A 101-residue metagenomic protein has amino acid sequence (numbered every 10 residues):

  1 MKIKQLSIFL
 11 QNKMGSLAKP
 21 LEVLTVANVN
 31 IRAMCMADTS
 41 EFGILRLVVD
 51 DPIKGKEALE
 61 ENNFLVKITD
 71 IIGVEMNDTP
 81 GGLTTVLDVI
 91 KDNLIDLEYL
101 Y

Functional and structural regions predicted by a protein language model:
M1-Y101: A conserved regulatory-domain signal marking ACT and ACT-like small-molecule sensing domains and adjacent regulatory
